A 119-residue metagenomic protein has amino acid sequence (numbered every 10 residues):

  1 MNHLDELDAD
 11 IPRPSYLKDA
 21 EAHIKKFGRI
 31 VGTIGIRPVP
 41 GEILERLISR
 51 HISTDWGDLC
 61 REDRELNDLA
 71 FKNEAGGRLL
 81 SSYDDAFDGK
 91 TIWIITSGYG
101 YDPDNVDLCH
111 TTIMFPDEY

Functional and structural regions predicted by a protein language model:
N2-S81: Compact soluble domain cores
K72-Y119: Short, compact, well-ordered microdomains
